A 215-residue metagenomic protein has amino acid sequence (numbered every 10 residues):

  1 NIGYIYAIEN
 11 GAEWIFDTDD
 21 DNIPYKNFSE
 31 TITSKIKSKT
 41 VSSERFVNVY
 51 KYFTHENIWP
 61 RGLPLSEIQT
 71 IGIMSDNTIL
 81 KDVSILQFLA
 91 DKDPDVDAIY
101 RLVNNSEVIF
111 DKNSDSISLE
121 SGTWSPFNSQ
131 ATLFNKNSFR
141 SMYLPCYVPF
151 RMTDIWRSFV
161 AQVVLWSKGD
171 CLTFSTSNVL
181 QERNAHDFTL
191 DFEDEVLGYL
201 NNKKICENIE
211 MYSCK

Functional and structural regions predicted by a protein language model:
N1-W14: Active-site nucleotide-sugar/metal-binding loop of Leloir-type enzymes
I15-I23: The conserved acidic donor/metal-binding loop of glycosyltransferases
D21, E30-K35, D187-F192: Short secondary-structure boundary/capping segments
P24-C146: Conserved catalytic core of nucleotide-sugar-dependent glycosyltransferases
P126, T132, P149-D170: A short, conserved alpha-helix in the catalytic core of glycosyltransferases
F139-L144, D170-F192: Active-site donor/metal-binding and catalytic loop motifs of nucleotide-sugar-dependent glycosylation enzymes
C146-M152, E195-V196: Short, contiguous acidic/charged loop-to-helix segments that flank catalytic cores in large enzymes
L190-K215: Long, compositionally biased intrinsically disordered regions
